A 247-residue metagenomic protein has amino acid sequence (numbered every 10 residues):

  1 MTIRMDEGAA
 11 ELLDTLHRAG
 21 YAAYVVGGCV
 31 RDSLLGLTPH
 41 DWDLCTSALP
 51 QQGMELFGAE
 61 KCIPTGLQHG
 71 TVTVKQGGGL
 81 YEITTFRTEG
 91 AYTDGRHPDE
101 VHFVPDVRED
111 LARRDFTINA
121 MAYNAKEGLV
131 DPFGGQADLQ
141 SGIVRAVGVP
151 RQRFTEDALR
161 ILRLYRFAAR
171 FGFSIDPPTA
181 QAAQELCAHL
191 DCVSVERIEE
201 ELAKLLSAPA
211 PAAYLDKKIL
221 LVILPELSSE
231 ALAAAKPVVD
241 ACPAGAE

Functional and structural regions predicted by a protein language model:
M1-E247: Catalytic cores of the polymerase beta-like nucleotidyltransferase superfamily and closely associated nucleotide
